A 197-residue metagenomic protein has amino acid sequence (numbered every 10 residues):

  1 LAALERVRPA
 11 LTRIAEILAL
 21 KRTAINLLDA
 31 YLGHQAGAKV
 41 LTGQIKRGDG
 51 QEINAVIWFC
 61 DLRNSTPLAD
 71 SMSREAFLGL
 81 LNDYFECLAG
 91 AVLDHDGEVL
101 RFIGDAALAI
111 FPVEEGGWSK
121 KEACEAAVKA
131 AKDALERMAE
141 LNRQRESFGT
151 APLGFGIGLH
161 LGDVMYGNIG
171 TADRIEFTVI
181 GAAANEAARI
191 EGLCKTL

Functional and structural regions predicted by a protein language model:
A2-E52: Regulatory cytosolic signal-relay segments
L4-R8, R74, A127, A183: Short, charged, low-complexity patches
Q44-K129, F177: Catalytic NTP-binding/metal-coordinating core of nucleotidyl cyclase/transferase enzymes
I57, A107, F155-L161: A structural signal for short, well-ordered beta-strand segments
N82-G97, V113, G117-I157, A182-L193: Alpha-helical scaffold within the catalytic cores of cyclic-nucleotide enzymes
V164, L193-L197: Cytosolic regulatory/linker segments at or just downstream of nucleotide-handling modules in signal-transduction
N168-T171: Cytochrome P450 core scaffold surrounding the K-helix E-X-X-R motif and the conserved "meander" helix-loop region
